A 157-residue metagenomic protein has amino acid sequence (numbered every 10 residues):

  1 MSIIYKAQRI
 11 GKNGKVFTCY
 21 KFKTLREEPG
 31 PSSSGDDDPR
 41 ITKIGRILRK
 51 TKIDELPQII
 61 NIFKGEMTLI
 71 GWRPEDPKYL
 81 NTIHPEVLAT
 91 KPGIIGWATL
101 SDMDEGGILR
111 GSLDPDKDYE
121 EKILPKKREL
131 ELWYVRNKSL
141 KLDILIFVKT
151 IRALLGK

Functional and structural regions predicted by a protein language model:
M1-E27, I60-K64, P85-V87, Y134-K157: A hydrophobic, helix-centered structural microdomain
Y5, T42-R46, L130: Positions in alpha-helical segments
I10-G11, A89-K157: C-terminal terminal-structure detector
L25, L69, M103-G107: Short, charged/polar surface micro-motifs in flexible loops or helix N-caps
E28-D36: A short, polar/charged loop-to-alpha-helix boundary motif
S33, T82, R110-L113: Short aromatic-enriched loop/helix-cap "lid" or pocket-rim segments at secondary-structure transitions that line
G35-A98, F147: A short, structured surface patch at a secondary-structure boundary
